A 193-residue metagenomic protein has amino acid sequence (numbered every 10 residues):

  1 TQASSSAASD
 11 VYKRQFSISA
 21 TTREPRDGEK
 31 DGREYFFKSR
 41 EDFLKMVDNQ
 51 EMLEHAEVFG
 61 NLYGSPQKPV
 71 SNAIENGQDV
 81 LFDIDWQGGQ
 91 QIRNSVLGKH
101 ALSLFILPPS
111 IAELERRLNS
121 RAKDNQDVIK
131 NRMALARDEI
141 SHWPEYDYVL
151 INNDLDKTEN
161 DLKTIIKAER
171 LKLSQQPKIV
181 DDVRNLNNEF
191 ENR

Functional and structural regions predicted by a protein language model:
T1-A8, Y12: Single conserved hydrophobic/aromatic residue that forms the stacking wall/gate of nucleotide- or nucleobase-binding
D10-E51: N-terminal phosphate/diphosphate-binding loop that engages ATP/GTP or pyrophosphate donors across diverse enzyme folds
R14, L97-L102, P144-Y146: Short glycine-/polar-rich loops that comprise or flank the Walker A/P-loop and associated switch/sensor motifs
F16, F43, L81, A136 (+1 more regions): Residue-level signature of catalytic and energy-coupling elements of molecular machines, predominantly ATP/GTP-dependent
D42-E51, S65-A122: ATP-dependent NMP and nucleoside kinases share a basic, alpha-helical "lid"
L53-H55: Gly/Lys-enriched N-terminal cap/neck module of very large, oligomeric protein machines
K99, I111-E113, N119-S141, D156-K157: Ras-like small GTPase catalytic G-domain
K123-D124, D138-R193: NTP-dependent small-molecule kinase module
